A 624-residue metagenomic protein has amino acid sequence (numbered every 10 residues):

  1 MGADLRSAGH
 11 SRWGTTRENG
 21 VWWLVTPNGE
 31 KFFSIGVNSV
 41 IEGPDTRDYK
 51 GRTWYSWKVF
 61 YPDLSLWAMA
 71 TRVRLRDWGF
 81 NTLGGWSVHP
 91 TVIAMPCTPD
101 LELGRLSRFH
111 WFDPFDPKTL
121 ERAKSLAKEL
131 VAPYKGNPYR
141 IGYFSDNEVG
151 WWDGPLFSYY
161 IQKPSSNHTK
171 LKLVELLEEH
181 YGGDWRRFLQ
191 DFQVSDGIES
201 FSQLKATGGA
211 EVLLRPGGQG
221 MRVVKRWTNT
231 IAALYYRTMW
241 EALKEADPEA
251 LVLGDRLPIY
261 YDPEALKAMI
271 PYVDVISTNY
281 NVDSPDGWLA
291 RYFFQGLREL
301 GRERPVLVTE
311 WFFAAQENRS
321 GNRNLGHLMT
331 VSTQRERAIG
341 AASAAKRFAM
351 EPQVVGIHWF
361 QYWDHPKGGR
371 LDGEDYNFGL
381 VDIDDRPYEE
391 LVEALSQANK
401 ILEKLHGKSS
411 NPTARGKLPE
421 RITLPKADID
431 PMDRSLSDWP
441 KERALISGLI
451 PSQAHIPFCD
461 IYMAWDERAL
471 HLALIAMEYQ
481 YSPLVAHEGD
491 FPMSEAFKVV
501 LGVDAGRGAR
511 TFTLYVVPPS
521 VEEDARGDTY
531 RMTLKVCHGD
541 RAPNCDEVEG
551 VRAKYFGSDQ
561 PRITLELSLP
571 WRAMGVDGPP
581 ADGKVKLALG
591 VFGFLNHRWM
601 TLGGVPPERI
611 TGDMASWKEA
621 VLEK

Functional and structural regions predicted by a protein language model:
G2-Y139, K205, G209-I231: Active-site-adjacent substrate/metal-binding segments within catalytic domains of carbohydrate-active enzymes
N19, P27, Y139-L266: Polysaccharide-binding and catalytic clefts of secreted carbohydrate-active enzymes
G29, L75, L83, Y143 (+5 more regions): Conserved, mostly hydrophobic/aromatic
G84, R140-G142, D146-E148, T309-W311 (+1 more regions): Substrate-binding cleft of secreted/luminal carbohydrate-active enzymes
S107-F112, A210-V223, R302-A341, F360: Active-site clefts of carbohydrate-active enzymes
S158-L173, F360-P419: Aromatic-rich peripheral "rim/lid" segments of glycoside hydrolase catalytic domains that contact and position glycan
R226, T230-E241, E245-G326, A342-K346: Glycoside hydrolase catalytic-domain groove-lining segments
R415-K624: Structural preference for beta-rich elements and adjacent junctions enriched in aromatics
